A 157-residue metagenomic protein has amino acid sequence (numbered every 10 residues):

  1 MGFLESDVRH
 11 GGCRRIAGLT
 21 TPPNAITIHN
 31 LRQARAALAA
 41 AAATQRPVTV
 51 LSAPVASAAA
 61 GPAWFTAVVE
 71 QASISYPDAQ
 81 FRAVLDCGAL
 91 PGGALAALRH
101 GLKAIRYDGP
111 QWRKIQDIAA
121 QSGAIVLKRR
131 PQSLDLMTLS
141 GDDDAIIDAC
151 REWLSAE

Functional and structural regions predicted by a protein language model:
F3-L4, R9-F81: Conserved N-terminal beta1-alpha1 strand-loop-helix module at the mouth
P23-A25, I105-Y107, D135-G141: Flexible, glycine/proline-enriched loop segments at strand-loop-helix junctions that form or flank small-ligand binding
T27, A58-D78, R82-L95, S122 (+2 more regions): Catalytic alpha/beta core domains of metabolic enzymes, predominantly
L31-A39, A63-T66, P91, L95 (+3 more regions): Amphipathic, non-transmembrane alpha-helical secondary structure
A42-P47, A96-I105, G123-I125: Glycine-enriched alpha-helix->loop->beta-strand junction motifs that scaffold or abut catalytic
Q45-P47, S52-A56, Q111-E157: Conserved anion-binding
R82-Q116: Mid-chain, well-packed structural core segment of small domains
